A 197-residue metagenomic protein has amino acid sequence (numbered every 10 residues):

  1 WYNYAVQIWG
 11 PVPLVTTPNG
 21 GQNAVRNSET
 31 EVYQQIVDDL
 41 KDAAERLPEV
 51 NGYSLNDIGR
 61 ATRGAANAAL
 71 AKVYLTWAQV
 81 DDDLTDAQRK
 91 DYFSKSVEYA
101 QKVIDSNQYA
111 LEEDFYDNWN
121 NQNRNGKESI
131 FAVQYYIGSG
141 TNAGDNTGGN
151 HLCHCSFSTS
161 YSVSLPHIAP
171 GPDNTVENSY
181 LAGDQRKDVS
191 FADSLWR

Functional and structural regions predicted by a protein language model:
W1-A61, Y74-Q88: Aromatic-anchored glycine-rich loop motif in surface-exposed flexible loops
E98, K102-D105, Y109-R197: Elongated scaffold/linker segments in the mid-to-C-terminal portions of large proteins
